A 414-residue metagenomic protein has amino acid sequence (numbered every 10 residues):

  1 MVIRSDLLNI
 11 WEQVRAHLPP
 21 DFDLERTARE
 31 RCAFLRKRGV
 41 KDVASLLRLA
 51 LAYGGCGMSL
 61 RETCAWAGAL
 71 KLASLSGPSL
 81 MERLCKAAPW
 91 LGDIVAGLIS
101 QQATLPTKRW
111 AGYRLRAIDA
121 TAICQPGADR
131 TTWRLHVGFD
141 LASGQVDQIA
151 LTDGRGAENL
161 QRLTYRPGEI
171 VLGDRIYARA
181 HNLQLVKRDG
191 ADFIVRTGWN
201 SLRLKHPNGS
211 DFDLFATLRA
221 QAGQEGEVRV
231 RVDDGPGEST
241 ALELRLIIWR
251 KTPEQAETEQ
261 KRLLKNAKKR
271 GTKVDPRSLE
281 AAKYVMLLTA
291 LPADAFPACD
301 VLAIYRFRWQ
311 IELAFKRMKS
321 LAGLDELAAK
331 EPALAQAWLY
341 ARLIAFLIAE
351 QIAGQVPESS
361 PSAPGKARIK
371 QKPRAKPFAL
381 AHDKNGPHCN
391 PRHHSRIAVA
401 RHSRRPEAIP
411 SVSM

Functional and structural regions predicted by a protein language model:
M1-G57, A65, S74-L75, S79-A87 (+3 more regions): Single, function-defining residue in the core of a domain
E62-A69: Short alpha-helical "recognition helix" segments of helix-turn-helix
M81-A103: Short, basic alpha-helical nucleic acid-contact segments in DNA-binding proteins and DNA transaction factors
T104-A111: Short, conserved aromatic-histidine micro-motifs
